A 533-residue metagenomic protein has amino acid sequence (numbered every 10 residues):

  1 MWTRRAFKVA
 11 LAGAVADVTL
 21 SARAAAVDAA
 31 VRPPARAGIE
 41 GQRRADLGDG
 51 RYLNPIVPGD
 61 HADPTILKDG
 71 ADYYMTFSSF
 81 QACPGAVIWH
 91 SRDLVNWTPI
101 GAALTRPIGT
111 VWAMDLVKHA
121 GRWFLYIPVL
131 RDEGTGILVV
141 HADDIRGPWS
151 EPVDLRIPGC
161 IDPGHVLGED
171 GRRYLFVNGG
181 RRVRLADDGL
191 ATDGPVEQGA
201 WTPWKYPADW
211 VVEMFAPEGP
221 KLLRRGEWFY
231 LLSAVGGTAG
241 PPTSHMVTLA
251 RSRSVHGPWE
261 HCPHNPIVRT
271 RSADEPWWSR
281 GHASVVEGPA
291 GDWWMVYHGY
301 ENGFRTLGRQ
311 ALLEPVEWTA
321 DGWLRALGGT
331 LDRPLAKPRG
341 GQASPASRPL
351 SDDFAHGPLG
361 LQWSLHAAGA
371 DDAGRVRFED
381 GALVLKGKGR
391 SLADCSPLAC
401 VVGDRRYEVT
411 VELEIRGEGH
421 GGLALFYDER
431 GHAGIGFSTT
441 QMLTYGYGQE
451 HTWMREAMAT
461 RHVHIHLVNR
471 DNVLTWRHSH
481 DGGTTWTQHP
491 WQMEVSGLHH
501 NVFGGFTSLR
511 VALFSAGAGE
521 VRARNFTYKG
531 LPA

Functional and structural regions predicted by a protein language model:
M1-W2, A6-L20, A25-A533: Carbohydrate-active catalytic/glycan-binding domains of CAZyme proteins, especially the secreted or lumenal ectodomains
